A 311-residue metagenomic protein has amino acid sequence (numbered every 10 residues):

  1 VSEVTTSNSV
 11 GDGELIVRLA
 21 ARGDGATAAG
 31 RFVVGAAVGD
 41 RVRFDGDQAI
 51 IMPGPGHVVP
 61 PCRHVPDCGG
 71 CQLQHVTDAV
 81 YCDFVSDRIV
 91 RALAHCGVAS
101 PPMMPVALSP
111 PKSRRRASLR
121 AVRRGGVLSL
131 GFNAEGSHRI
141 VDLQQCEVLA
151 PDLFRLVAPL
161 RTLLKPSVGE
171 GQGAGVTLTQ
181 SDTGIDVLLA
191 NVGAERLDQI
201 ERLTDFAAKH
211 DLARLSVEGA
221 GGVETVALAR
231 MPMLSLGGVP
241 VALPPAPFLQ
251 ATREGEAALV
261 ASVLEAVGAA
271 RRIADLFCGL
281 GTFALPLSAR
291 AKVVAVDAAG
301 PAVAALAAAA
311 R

Functional and structural regions predicted by a protein language model:
V1-H64: Terminal RNA-binding accessory module
S2-A21, P166, A194-R311: Rossmann-like S-adenosyl-L-methionine
G25-A29, G131-E135, L306: Short, acidic/hydrophobic/Gly-rich beta-strand patch recurrent on exposed beta strands that often constitutes part
M52-V59, V65-G173: Extended interfacial segments that mediate partner engagement and assembly in macromolecular machines
M103, G171-Q180, A213-S216: A short glycine-rich, hydrophobically flanked beta-strand micro-motif that places a catalytic Asp/Glu for divalent metal
G136-S137, T179-G193: Short glycine-rich, basic-tinged beta-strand/loop micro-motifs
